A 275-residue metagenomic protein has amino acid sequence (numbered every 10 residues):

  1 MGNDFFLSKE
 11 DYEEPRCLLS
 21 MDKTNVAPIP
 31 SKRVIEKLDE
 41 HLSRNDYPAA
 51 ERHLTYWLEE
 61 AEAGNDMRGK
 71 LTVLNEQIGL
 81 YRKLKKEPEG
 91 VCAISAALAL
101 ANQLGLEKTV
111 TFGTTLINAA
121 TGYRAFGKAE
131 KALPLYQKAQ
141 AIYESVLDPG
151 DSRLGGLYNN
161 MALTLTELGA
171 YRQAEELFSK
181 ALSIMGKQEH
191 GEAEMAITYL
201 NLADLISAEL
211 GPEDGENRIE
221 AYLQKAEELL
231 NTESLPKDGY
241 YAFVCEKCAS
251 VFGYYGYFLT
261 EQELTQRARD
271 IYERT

Functional and structural regions predicted by a protein language model:
K23-N25, A63-D66, Q103-E107, S145-P149 (+3 more regions): Short coil/turn linkers that connect adjacent helices within long alpha-helical scaffolds, especially alpha-solenoid
A27, S31-G64, G79, K83: Alpha-helical segment of the N-proximal tetratricopeptide repeat
K32-S43, G69-K83, V110-A125, S152-E167 (+2 more regions): Conserved alpha-helical positions within TPR/SEL1-like repeat arrays
Y47, M67, E87, I94 (+4 more regions): TPR-repeat structural position
L58-E60, L98-Q103, Q140-S145, L182-K187 (+2 more regions): Amphipathic alpha-helical segments of tetratricopeptide repeats
G105, A120, L147, E189 (+5 more regions): Short coil/turn linking the two alpha-helices of tandem helical-hairpin repeats
